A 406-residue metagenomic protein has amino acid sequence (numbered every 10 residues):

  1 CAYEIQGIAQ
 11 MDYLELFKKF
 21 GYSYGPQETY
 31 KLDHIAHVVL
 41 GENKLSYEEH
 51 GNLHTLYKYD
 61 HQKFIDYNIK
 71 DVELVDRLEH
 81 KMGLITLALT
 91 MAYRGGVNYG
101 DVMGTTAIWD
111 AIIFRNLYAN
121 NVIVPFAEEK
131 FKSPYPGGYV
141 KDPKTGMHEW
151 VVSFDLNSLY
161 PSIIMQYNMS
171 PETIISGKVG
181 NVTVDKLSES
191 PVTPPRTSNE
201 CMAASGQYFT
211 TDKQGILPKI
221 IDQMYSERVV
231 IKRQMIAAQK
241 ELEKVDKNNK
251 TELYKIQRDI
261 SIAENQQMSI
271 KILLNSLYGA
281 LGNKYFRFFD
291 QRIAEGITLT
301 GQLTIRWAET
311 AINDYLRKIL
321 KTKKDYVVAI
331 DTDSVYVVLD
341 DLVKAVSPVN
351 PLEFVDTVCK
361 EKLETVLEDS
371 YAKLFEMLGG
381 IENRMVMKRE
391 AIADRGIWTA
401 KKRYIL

Functional and structural regions predicted by a protein language model:
C1-E4, K247-Q257, R317-T322, E376: Short mixed-charge
C1-V72: Active-site-proximal helix-loop-helix substrate-binding element of RNase H-like nuclease domains
K44, I305-T332: Active-site palm subdomain of RNA-directed nucleic acid polymerases
G51-P171, G177, K250-W307, A311 (+3 more regions): Common nucleic-acid-contacting/processivity interface regions adjacent to the catalytic cores of nucleic-acid enzymes
P171-K186, S226-K247, V343-V349: Internal, charge-rich low-complexity segments
P171-K219, N265, F354-G379: Charge-dense polyanion-binding interfaces
E200-F286: Active-site cores of enzymes that catalyze phosphoryl transfer or operate on phosphate-rich substrates
Y336-L406: C-terminal polymerase-core module
